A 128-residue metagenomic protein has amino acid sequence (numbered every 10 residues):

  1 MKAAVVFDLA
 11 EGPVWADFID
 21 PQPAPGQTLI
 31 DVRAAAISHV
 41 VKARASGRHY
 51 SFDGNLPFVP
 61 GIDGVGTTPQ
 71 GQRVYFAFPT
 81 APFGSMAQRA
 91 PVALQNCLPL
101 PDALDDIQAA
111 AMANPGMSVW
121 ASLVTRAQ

Functional and structural regions predicted by a protein language model:
M1-A3: Extreme N-terminal starter segment of soluble prokaryotic enzymes
V6, A45, T68-P69, P91-V92: Short beta-strand-to-turn element immediately C-terminal to the catalytic PLP-Schiff-base lysine in fold type I
F7-E11, A35-I37: Short polar catalytic/cofactor-binding loops
A10-D17, H49-Y50, M117-S118: Short gly/ser/thr-rich secondary-structure transition/capping motifs
W15-D17, A43, R73, R89-P91: Well-ordered beta-strand positions in beta-sheet-rich domains
I19-A36, R48-G84, N96: Glycine-rich beta-strand-centered segment in the early N-terminal region that forms part of a ligand/cofactor-binding
H39-S46: Cytochrome P450 core scaffold surrounding the K-helix E-X-X-R motif and the conserved "meander" helix-loop region
I62-D63, V74-Q128: NAD(P)H dinucleotide-binding glycine-rich loop of Rossmann-like/cofactor-binding domains, especially the beta1-alpha1
